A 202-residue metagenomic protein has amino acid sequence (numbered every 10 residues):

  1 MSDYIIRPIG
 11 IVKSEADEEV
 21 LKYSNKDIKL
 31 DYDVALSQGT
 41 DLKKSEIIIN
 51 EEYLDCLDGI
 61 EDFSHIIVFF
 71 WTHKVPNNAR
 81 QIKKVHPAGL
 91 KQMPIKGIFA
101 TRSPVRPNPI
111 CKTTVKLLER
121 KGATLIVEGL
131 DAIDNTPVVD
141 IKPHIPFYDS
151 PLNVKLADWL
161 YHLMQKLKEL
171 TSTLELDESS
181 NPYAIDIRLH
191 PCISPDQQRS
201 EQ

Functional and structural regions predicted by a protein language model:
M1-T114, L118-D196, E201-Q202: Glycine-rich, low-complexity intrinsically disordered segments
